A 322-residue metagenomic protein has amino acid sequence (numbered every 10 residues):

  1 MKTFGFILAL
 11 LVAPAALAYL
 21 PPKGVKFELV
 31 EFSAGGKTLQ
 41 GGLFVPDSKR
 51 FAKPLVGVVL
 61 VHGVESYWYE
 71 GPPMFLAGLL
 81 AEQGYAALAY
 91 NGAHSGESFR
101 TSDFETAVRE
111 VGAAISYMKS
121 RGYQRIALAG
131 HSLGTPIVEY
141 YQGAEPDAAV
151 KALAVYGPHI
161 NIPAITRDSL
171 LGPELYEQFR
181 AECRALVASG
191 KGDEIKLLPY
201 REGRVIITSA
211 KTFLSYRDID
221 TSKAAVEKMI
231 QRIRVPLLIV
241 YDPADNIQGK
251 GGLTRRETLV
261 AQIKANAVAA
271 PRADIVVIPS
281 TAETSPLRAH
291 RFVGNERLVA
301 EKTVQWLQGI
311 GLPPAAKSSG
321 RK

Functional and structural regions predicted by a protein language model:
A18-F51, E296: N-terminal cap/lid segment of alpha/beta-hydrolase-fold proteins
K53-G63: Short beta-strand element of the alpha/beta-hydrolase
E65-L76, G92, G251-G252: The serine-hydrolase catalytic nucleophile loop
A77-E97: Conserved alpha/beta-hydrolase
T101-R121: Alpha/beta-hydrolase active-site loop
Y117-A181, K211-F213, D218: Primarily recognizes the serine-hydrolase "nucleophile elbow" in alpha/beta-hydrolase and SGNH/GDSL folds
V187-T284, E296-E301, L307-Q308: Serine-hydrolase catalytic core
